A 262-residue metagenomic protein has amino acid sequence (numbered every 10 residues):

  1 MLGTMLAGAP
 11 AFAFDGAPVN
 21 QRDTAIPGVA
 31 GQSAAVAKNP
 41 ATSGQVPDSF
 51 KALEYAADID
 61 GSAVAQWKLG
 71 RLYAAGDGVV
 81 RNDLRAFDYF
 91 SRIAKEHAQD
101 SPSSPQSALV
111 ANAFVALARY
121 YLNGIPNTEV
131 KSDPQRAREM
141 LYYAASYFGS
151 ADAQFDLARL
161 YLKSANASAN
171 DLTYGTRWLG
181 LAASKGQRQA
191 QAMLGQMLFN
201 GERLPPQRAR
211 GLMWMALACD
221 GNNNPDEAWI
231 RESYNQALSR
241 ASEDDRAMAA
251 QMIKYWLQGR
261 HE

Functional and structural regions predicted by a protein language model:
P10-R71: N-terminal leader/linker segments that initiate helical-solenoid repeat arrays
Q45-D48, V80-D88, E129-M140, S168-W178 (+1 more regions): Structural signature of tandem alpha-helical TPR/SEL1-like repeats, specifically the intra-repeat loop/turn
L53, F90, L141-Y142, L179 (+1 more regions): Hydrophobic/aromatic packing residues within the alpha-helices of TPR/SEL1-like helical repeat arrays
Y55-I59, I93-A111, Y143-F148, N223-N224: Flexible helix-coil transition and linker loops at the boundaries of alpha-helical arrays
G61, L109, D133, G149 (+5 more regions): Structural signature of alpha-solenoid helical repeat junctions
K68-A75, I93, L117-I125, F155-S164 (+2 more regions): Hydrophobic face of amphipathic alpha-helices that form TPR/SEL1-like repeat modules and related alpha-solenoid
F87-E96, P205-P225, Q251-L257: TPR/TPR-like (Sel1-like) alpha-helical repeat modules
P225-E262: Terminal, low-structured helical/coil segments at or just beyond the last alpha-helical repeat
